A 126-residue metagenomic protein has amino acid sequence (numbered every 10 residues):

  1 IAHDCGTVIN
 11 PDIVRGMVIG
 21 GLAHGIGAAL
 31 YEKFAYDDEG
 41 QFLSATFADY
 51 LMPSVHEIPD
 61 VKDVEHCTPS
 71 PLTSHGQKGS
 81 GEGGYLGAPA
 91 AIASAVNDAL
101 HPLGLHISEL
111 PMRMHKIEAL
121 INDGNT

Functional and structural regions predicted by a protein language model:
I1-T126: C-terminal catalytic domains of large/alpha subunits in multi-subunit enzymes
